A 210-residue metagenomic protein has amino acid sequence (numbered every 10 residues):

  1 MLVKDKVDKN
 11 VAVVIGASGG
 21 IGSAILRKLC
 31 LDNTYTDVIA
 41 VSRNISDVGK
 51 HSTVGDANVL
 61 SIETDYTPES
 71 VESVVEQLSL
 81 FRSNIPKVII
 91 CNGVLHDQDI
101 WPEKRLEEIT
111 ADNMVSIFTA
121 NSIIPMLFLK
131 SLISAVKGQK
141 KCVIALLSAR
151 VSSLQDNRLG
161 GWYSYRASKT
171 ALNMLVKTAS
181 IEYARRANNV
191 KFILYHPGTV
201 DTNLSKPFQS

Functional and structural regions predicted by a protein language model:
M1-V13, A17: Flexible N-terminal pre-Rossmann segment of NAD(P)-dependent oxidoreductases
V14-I15, I89-C91, C142-A149, K191-H196: Structural signature of the Rossmann-like NAD(P)-dependent dehydrogenase/reductase core
I15-L31: N-terminal Rossmann NAD(P)H-binding glycine-rich loop of SDR-like oxidoreductase domains
C30-G49: Conserved glycine-rich Rossmann-like NAD(P)H-binding loop of the short-chain dehydrogenase/reductase
S52-S70: Rossmann-fold cofactor-recognition segment
Q77-N92: A glycine-rich helix->loop->beta "capping" turn within Rossmann-like NAD(P)(H)-dependent oxidoreductase domains
V94-Q98, P102-I123, L127, I133 (+1 more regions): Catalytic loop of short-chain dehydrogenase/reductase
G160-S164, I181-S210: SDR active-site lid
